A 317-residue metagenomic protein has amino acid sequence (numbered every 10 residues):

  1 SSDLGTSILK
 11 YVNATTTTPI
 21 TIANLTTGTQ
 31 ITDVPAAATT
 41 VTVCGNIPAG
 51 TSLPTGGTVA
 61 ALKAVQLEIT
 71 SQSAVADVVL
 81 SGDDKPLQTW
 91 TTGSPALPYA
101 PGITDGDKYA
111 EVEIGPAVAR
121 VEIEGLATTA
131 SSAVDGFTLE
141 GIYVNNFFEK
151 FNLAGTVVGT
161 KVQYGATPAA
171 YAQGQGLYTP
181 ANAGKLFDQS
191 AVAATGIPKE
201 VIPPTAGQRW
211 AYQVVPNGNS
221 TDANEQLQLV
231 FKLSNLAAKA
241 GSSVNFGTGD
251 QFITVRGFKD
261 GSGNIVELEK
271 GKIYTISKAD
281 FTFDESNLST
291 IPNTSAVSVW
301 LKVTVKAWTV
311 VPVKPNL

Functional and structural regions predicted by a protein language model:
S2-G57, R120-K270, P312-L317: Tryptophan-paired
K10-A14, G50-K108, G247-G263: Structured interaction patches on ligand/partner-binding surfaces of diverse proteins
K108-A110, I123: Internal metal/ion-chelating core segments
A110-P116: Short, solvent-exposed beta-strand/turn "edge" segments of beta-rich domains on protein surfaces
K272-T275: Charge-dense, extended regions
D280-L317: Intrinsically disordered, low-complexity repeat and linker tracts
